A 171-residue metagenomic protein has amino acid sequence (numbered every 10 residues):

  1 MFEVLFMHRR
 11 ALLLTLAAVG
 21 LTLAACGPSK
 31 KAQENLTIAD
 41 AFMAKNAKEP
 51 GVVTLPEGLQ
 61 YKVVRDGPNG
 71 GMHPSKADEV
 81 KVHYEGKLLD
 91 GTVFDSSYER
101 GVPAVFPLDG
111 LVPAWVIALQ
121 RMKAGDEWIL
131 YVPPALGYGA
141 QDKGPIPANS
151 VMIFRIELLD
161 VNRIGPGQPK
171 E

Functional and structural regions predicted by a protein language model:
F2-E171: Cross-family detector of peptidyl-prolyl cis-trans isomerase
